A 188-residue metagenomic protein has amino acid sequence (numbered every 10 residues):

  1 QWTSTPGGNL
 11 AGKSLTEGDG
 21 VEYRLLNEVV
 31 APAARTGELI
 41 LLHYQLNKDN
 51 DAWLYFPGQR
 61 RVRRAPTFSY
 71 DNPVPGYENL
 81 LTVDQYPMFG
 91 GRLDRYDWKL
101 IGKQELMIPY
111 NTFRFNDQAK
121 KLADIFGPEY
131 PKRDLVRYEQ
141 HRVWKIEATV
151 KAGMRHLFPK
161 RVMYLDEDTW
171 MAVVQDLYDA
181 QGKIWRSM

Functional and structural regions predicted by a protein language model:
Q1-L10, E38-L41, R92, Y96-I101 (+1 more regions): Generic preference for hydrophobic/aromatic residues in regular secondary structure cores
Q1-N27: N-terminal cleavable signal peptides for secretion/export
S14-Y23, K121-Q140: Short, compositionally biased leader-like segments
L26-R35, I40-Q45, D49-L93, Y130-M188: Gly/Pro-enriched, hydrophobic low-complexity segments that function as extracytoplasmic propeptides/linkers
D94, W98-K132: Active-site environment of non-heme Fe oxygenases that use a 2-His-1-carboxylate facial triad
